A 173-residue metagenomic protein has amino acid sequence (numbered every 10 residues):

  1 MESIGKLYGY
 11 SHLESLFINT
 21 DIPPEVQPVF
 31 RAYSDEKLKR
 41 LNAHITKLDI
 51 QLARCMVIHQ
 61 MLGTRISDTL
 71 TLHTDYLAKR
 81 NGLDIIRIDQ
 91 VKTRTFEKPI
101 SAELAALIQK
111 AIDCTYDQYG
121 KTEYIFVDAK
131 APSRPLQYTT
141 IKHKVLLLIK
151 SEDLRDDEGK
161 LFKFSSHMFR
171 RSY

Functional and structural regions predicted by a protein language model:
M1-F17, T64-S67: N-terminal DNA-binding recognition helix of tyrosine site-specific recombinases/integrases
M1-L7, R80, D89-P135, K144-L148: Basic, alpha-helical nucleic-acid-contacting "clamp/cap" segments
L13, I18-L41, R94-A106, Y119-T122 (+1 more regions): DNA breakage-rejoining catalytic core of tyrosine-based enzymes
P24-P28, K37-A43, P132, D156-K163 (+1 more regions): Active-site-adjacent structural elements in folded domains
Y33-I66, L161: Basic, Lys/Arg- and aromatic-enriched nucleic-acid-binding interface segment
L52, L62, K142-Y173: Short, basic (Lys/Arg/His-rich) helix/loop patches that form interaction surfaces in the mid-to-C-terminal regions
T69-T71, R171: Active-site-proximal segment of tyrosine recombinases
T71-L77: A short, basic/aromatic helix-end/turn motif that makes direct DNA contacts
